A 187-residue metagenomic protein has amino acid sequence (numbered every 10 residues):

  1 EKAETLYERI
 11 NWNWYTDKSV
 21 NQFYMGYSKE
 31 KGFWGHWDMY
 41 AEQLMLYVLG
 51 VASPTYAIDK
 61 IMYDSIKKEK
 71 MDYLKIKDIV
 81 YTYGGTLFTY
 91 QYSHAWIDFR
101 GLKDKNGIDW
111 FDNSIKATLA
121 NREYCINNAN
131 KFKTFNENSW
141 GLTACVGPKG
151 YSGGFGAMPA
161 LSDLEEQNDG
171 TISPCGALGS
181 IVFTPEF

Functional and structural regions predicted by a protein language model:
E1-F187: Ser/Thr/Asn(+Pro)-rich, low-complexity disordered segments
